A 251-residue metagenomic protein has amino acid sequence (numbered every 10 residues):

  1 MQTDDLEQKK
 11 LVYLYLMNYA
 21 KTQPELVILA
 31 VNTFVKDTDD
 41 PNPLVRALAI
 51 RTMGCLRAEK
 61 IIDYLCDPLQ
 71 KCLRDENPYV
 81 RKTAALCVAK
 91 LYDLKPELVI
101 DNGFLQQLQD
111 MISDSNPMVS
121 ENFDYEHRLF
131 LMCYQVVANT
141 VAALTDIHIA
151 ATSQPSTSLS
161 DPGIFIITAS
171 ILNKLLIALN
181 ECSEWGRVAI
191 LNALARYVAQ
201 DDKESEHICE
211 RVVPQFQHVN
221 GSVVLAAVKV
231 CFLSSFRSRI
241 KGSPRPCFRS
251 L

Functional and structural regions predicted by a protein language model:
M1, D5-L251: Extended alpha-solenoid helical-repeat scaffolds
